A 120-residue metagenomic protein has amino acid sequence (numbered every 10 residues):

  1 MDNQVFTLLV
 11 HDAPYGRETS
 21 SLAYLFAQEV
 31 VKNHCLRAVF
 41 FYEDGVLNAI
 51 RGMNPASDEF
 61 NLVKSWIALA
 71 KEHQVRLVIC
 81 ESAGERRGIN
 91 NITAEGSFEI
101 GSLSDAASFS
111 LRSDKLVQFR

Functional and structural regions predicted by a protein language model:
D2-T7: Extreme N-terminal starter segment of soluble prokaryotic enzymes
L8-S21, A49-N54: Short, glycine-rich nucleotide/cofactor-binding loops
S20-V39: Histidine-anchored nucleotide/phosphate-binding helix
R37-E43, R76-E81: Short internal beta-strands
V46-A49, E85-R87: Short, active-site-adjacent cap segments at secondary-structure transitions
G52-S57, T93-G96: Short glycine-enriched, charge-decorated loop/helix-capping segments at active-site entrances that position
P55-S82: A glycine-rich helix N-cap at a beta->alpha junction
R87-I89, T93-S113, V117: C-terminal structural segments of small proteins and small subunits
